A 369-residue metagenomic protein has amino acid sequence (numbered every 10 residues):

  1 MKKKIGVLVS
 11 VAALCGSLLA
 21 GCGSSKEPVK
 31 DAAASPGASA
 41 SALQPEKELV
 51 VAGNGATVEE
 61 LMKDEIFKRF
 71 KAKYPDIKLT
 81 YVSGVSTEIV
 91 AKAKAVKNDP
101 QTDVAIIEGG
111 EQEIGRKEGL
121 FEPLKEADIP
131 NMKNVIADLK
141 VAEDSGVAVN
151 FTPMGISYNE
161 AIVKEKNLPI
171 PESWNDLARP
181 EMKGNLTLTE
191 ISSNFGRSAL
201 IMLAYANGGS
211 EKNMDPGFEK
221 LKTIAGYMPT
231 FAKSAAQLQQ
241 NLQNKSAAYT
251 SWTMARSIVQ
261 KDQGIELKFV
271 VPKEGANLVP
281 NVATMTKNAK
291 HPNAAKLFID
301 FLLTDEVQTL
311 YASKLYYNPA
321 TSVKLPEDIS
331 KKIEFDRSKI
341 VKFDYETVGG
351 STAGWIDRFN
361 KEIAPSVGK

Functional and structural regions predicted by a protein language model:
M1-L49, S366-K369: Short, low-complexity disordered leader/linker segments with a strong preference for bacterial N-terminal type II
A42-E113: Early extracytoplasmic/lumenal segment of secretory-pathway proteins
A52-K63, Q101-Q243: Extracytoplasmic ligand-binding site segments that recognize negatively charged/polar headgroups
K78-V85, I106, Y227-S234, V270-V271: Short beta-strand-to-loop elements that line the ligand-binding cleft of bilobed periplasmic-binding protein-like
Q112-I114, Q243, Y249-E266, L315: A ligand-binding cleft/hinge motif common to bilobed small-molecule-binding domains
T152, E219-I224, Q263-K287: Periplasmic-binding protein-like
N277, N281, T286-K342: Mature extracytoplasmic/periplasmic domains
F343-K369: Conserved C-terminal helix/tail region of periplasmic/extracytoplasmic solute-binding proteins
